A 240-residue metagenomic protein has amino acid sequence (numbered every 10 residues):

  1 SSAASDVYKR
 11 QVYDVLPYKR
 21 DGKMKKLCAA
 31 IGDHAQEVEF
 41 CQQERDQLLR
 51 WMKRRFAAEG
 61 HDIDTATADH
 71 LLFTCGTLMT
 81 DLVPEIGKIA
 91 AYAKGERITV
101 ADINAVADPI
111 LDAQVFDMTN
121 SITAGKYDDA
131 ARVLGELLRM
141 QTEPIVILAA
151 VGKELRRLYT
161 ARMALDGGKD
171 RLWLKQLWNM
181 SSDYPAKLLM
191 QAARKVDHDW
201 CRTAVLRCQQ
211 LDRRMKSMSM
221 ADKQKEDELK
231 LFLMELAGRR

Functional and structural regions predicted by a protein language model:
S5, K9-R240: Conserved beta/loop motifs at nucleotide-recognition and modification sites
